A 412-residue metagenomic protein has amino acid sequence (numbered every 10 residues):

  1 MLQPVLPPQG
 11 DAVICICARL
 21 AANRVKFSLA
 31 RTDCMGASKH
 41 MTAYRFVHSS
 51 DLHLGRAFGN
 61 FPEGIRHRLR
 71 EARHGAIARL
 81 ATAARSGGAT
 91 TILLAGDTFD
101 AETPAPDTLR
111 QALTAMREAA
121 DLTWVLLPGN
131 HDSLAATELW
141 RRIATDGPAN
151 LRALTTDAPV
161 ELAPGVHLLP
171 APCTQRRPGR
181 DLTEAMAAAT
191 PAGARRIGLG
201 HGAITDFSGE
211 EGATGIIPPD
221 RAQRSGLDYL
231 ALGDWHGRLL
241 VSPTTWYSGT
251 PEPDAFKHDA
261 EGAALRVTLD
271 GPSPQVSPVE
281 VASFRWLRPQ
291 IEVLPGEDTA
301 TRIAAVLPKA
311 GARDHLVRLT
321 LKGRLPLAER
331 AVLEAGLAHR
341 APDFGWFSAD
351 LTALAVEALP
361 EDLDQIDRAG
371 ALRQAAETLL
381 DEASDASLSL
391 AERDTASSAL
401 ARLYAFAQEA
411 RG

Functional and structural regions predicted by a protein language model:
C15-C17, C34: Cysteine-centered motifs
V25-F27, D33-G36, H40-M41, G271-G412: Accessory, non-catalytic peripheral segments of nucleic-acid enzymes
K26, T32-Q111, S389, D394-S397 (+1 more regions): N-terminal active-site segment of His-dependent metallophosphoesterases
S86-G88, T190-G193, A310-A312: Glycine-rich phosphate-binding loop signature in dinucleotide/nucleotide-binding domains
T91, D100-W246, T250-F256, A260-E261: His/Asp/Glu-rich metal-coordinating catalytic cores of metallo-dependent phosphodiesterases/hydrolases acting on
G233-T299: A conserved active-site cap/scaffold subdomain adjacent to cofactor or substrate pockets
